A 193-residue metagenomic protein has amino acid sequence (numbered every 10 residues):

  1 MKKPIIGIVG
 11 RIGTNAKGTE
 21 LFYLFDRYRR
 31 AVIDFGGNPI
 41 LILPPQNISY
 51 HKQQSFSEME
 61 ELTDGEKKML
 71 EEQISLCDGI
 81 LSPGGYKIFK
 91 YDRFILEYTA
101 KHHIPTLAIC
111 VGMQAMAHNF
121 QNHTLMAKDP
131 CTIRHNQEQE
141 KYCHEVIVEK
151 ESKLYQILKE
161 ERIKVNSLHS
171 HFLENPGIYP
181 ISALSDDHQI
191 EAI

Functional and structural regions predicted by a protein language model:
M1-V111, H118-N119, C131-L158, L168-P180 (+1 more regions): N-terminal beta1-alpha1 cap of cysteine-dependent amidohydrolase-like domains
F120-A127: Post-Walker A helix-loop "phosphate-sensing" segment adjacent to the P-loop in P-loop NTPases
